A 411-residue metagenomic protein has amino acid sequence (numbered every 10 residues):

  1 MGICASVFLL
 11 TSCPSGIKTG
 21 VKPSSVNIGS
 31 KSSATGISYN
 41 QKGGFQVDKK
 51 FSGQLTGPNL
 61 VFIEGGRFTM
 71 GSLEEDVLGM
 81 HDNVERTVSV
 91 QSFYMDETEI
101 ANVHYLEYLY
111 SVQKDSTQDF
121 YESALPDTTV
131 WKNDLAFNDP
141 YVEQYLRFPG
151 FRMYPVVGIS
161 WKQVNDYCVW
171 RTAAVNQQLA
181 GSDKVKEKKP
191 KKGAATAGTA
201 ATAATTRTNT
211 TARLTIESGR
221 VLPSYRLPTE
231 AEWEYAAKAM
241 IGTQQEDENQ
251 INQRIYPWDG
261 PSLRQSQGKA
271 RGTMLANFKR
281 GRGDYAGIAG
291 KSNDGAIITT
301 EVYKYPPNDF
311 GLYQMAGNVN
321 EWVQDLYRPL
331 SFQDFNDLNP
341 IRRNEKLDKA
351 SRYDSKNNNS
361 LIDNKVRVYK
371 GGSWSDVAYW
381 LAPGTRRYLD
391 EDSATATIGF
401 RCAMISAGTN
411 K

Functional and structural regions predicted by a protein language model:
M1-P23, A236: Bacterial Sec-dependent N-terminal signal peptides
C13-Y39, F45, K49-K50, D76 (+5 more regions): Disulfide-stabilized, aromatic/cysteine-rich ligand-recognition loop
N40-T56, T208-T215: A short, compositionally biased domain-edge/stem linker segment
L55-S72: Mature N-terminal segment immediately following signal peptide/propeptide cleavage in secreted/periplasmic
P58, P223-S224, P306-F310: Short loop/turn microsegments at loop-to-beta-strand junctions
S72-V90, K269-N277, L381-Y388: Short, polar loop/linker segments at the starts of domains and inter-domain junctions
F93-F278, L326-R328, M404-T409: Active-site microenvironments of metalloenzymes and redox enzymes
